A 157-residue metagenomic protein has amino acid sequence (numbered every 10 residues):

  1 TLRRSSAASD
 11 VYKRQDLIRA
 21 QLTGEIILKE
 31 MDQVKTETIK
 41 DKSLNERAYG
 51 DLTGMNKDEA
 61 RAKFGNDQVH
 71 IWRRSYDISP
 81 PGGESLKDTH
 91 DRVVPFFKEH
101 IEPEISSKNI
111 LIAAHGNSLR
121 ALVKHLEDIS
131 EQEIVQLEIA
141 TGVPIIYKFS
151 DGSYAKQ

Functional and structural regions predicted by a protein language model:
T1-A8, Y12: Single conserved hydrophobic/aromatic residue that forms the stacking wall/gate of nucleotide- or nucleobase-binding
A7-A8, A20-G24: Small-residue (primarily alanine) positions within well-ordered alpha-helices, especially packing/interaction faces
D10-D16, N109-A113: Short glycine-rich phosphate-binding loop at a beta-alpha junction
I18, L44, N117: Catalytic metal-binding/acid-base residues of hydrolase active sites
Q21-L22, D32-K35, P95-Y154: Active-site-adjacent alpha-helix immediately C-terminal to a catalytic or transition-state-stabilizing loop
I27-V94, E138, K148: Phosphate-handling substructures
